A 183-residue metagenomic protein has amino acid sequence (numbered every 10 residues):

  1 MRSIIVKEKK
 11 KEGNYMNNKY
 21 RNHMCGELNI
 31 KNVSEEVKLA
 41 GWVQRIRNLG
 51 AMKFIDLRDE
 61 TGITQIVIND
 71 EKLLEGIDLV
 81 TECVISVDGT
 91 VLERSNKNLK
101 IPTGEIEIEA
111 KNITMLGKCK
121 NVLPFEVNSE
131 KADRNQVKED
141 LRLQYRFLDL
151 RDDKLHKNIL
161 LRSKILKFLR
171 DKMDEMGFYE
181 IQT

Functional and structural regions predicted by a protein language model:
M1-V6, G13-T183: Class II aminoacyl-tRNA synthetase catalytic cores and aaRS-like
